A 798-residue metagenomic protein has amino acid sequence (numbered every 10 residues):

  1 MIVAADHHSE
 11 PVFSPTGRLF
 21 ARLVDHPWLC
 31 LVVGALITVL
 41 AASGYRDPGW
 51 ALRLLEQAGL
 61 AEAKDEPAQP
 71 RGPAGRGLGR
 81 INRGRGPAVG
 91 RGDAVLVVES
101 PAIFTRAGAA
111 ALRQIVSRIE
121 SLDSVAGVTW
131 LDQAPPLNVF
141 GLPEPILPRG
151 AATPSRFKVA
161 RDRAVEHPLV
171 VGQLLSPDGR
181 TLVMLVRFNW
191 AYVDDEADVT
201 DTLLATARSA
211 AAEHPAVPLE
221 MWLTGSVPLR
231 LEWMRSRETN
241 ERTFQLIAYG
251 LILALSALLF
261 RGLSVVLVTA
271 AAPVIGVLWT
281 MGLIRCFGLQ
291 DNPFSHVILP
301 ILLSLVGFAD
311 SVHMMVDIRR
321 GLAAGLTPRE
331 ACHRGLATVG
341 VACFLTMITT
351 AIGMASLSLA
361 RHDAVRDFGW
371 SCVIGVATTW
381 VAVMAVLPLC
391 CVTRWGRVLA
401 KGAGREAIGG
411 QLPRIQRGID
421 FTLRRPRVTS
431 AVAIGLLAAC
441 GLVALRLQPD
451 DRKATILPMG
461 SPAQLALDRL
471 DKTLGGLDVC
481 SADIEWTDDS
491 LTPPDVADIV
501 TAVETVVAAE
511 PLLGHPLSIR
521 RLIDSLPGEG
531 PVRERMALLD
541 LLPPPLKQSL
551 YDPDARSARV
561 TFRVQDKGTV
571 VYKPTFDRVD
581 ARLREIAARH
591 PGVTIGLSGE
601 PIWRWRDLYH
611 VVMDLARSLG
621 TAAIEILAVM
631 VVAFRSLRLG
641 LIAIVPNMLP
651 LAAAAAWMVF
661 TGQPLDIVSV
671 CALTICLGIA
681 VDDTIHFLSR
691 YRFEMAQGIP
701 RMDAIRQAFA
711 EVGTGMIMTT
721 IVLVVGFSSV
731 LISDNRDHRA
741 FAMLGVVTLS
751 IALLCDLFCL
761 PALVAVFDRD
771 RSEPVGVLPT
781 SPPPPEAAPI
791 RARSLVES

Functional and structural regions predicted by a protein language model:
A4-R53, L389, A403-R452, L465 (+1 more regions): Signature of alpha-helical transmembrane segments and their immediate interfacial
L36, E238-A271, I275-W279, I348-S356 (+4 more regions): Internal alpha-helical transmembrane segments of multipass membrane proteins, especially hydrophobic lipid-embedded
E66-G84, R417-P544: Juxtamembrane segments of multi-pass membrane proteins
P87, P154-G262, D498-T501, D540-A623: Extracytoplasmic
L255, F344-L387, C391, L627-M630 (+3 more regions): Hydrophobic, glycine/alanine-rich multi-pass transmembrane helices and their short helix-loop junctions in large
V265-M314, L639-L688, S728, C755: Hydrophobic transmembrane alpha-helices and their membrane-interface caps in long multi-pass transport proteins
L302-A323, C343-T346, T350, A385 (+4 more regions): Short helical (or helix-break) motifs at transmembrane helix termini and adjacent helical loops in multi-pass membrane
G321-I348, M695-I717: Helix-loop junctions and hydrophobic alpha-helical segments within the transmembrane domains of large membrane
